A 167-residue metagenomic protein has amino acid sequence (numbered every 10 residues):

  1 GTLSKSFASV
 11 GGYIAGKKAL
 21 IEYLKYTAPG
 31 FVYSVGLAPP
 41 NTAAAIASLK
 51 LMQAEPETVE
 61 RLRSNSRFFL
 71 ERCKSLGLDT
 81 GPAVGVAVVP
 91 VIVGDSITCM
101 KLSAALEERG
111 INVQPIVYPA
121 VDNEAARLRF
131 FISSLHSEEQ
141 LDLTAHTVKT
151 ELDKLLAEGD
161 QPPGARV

Functional and structural regions predicted by a protein language model:
G1, Y13, S34, V91 (+1 more regions): Glycine- and other small-residue-rich loops at beta-strand/loop junctions that grip anionic moieties
S4-P56: Conserved core segment of the aminotransferase class I/II
Y23, A44, R61-S64, K101 (+1 more regions): Short, solvent-exposed alpha-helical surface patches in well-structured domains
V32, E108-V113, V148-L156: A common structural junction motif
E60-L70, K74-G110, A120, E124-A125 (+2 more regions): Conserved PLP-binding catalytic core of the aspartate aminotransferase-like
S103, S134, E138-H146, T150-V167: Non-catalytic terminal extensions of PLP-dependent enzymes
I116-V117: Cytosolic Rossmann-like ligand/nucleotide-binding regulatory domains
